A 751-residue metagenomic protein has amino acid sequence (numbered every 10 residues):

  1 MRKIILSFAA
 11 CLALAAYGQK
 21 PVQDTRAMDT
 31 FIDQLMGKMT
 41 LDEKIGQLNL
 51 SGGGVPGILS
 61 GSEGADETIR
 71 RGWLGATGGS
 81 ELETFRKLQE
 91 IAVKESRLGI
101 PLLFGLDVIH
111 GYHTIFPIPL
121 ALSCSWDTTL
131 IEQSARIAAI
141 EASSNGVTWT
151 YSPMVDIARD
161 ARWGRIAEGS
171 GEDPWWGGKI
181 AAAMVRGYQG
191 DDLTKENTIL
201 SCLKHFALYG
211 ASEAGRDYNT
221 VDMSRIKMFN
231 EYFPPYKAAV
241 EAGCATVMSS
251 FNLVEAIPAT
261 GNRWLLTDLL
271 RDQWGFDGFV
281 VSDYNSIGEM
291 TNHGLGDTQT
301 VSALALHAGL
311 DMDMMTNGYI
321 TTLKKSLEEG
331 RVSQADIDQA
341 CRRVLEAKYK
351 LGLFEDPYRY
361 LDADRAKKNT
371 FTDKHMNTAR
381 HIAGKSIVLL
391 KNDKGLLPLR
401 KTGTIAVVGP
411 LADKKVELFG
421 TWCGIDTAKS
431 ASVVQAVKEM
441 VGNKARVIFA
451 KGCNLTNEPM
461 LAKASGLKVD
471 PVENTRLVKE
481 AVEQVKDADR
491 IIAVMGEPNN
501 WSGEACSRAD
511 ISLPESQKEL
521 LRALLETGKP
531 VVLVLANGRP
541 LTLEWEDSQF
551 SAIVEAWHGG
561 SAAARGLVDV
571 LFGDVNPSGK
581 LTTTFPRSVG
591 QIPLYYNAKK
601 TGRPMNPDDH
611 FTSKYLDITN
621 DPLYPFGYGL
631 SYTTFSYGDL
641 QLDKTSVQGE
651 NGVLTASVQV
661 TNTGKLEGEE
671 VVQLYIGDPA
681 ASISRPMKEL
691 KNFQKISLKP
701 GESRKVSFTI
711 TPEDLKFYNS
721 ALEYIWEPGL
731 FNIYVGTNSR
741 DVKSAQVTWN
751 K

Functional and structural regions predicted by a protein language model:
M1-Q23: Bacterial Sec-dependent N-terminal signal peptides
A16-N719, I725-D741, T748-K751: Glycoside hydrolase catalytic-domain context in secreted enzymes
